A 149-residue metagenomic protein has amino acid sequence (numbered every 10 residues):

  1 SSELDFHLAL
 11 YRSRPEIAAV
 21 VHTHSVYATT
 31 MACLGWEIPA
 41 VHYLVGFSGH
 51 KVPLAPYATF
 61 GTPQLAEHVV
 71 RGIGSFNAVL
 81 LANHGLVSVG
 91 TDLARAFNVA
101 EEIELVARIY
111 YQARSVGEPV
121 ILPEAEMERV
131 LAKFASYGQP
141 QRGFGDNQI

Functional and structural regions predicted by a protein language model:
S1-I149: Glycine-rich flexible loops
